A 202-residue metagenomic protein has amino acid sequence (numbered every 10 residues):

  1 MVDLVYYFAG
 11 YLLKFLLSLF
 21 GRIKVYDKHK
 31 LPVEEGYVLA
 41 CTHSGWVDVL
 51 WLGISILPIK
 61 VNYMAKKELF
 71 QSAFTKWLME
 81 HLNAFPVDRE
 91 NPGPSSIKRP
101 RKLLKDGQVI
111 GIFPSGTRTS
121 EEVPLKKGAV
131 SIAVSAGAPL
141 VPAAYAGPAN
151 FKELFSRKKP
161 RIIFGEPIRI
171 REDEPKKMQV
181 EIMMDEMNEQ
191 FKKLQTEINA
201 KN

Functional and structural regions predicted by a protein language model:
M1-D27, A73-L82: A transmembrane-helix-recognition feature enriched in membrane-embedded lipid enzymes and envelope glyco-/phospholipid
L4, S95-N202: Non-catalytic C-terminal accessory region of glycerolipid acyltransferases and related lyso-lipid remodeling enzymes
L12-L13, H81-P86, F113-T117: Short, basic, glycine/proline-bearing loop/turn elements
L16-S18, I56, L78-M79, L103 (+1 more regions): A generic structural signal for well-ordered alpha-helical segments
R22-K24, N91-I97: Glycine-rich, highly charged phosphate/nucleotide-binding loops
H29-P32, K102: Short amphipathic alpha-helix with an adjacent loop that forms part of the alpha/beta core around
P32-N91: Catalytic core of membrane glycerolipid acyltransferases/transacylases, capturing the structured, soluble-facing
